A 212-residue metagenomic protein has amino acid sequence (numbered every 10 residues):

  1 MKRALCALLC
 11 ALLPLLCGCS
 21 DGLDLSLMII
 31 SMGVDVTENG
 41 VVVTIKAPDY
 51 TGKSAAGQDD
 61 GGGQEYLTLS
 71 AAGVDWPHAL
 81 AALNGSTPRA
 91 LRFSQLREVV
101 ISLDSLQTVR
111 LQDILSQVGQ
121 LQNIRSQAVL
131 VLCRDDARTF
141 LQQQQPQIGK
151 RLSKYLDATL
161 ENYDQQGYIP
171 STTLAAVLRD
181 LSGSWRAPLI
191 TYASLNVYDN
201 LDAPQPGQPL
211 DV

Functional and structural regions predicted by a protein language model:
K2-C6, C10-V212: Membrane-proximal alpha-helical signals and transmembrane carboxylates
